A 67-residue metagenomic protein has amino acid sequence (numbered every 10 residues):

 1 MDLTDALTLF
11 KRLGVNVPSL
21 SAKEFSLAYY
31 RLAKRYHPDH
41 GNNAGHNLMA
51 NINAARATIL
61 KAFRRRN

Functional and structural regions predicted by a protein language model:
M1-N43, N51-R66: N-terminal J-domain/J-like co-chaperone modules of DnaJ/Hsp40 proteins
H46: Short, well-ordered alpha-helical segments that carry or flank key catalytic/ligand-binding motifs at enzyme/regulatory
